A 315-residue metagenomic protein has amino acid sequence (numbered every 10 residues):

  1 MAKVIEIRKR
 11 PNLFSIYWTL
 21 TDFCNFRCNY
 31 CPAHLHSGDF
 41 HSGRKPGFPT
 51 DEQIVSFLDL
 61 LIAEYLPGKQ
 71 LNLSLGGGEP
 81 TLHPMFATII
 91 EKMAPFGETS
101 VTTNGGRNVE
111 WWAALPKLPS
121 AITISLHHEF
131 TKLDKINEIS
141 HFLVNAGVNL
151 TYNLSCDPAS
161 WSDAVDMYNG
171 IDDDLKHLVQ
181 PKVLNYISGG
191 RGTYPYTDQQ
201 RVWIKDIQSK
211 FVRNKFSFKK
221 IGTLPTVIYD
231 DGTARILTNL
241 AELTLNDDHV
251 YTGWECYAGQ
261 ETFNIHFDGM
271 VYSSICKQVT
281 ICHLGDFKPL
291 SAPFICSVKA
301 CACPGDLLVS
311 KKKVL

Functional and structural regions predicted by a protein language model:
M1-F14, H34, G38, G253-E255 (+1 more regions): Flexible mid-to-C-terminal extensions adjoining Fe-S/redox cofactors in radical SAM and related proteins
A2, D173-S274: A C-terminal junction/extension of Radical SAM enzymes
I5-Q53, I275: Canonical Radical SAM [4Fe-4S] cluster-binding loop centered on the CxxxCxxC motif and its immediate flanking residues
F23, P32, L61-L66, T226-A234: Glycine-rich short-loop/terminal segments
N29-C31, F86, W112-A113, A164-V165 (+2 more regions): Short aromatic-enriched loop/helix-cap "lid" or pocket-rim segments at secondary-structure transitions that line
S37-F40, L82-P84, E110, S160-S162 (+2 more regions): Short catalytic/ligand-binding loop motif for oxyanion handling, primarily in non-cytosolic enzymes, centered on
V55-L75, H83-P181: Radical SAM/AdoMet-radical enzyme domain recognition
